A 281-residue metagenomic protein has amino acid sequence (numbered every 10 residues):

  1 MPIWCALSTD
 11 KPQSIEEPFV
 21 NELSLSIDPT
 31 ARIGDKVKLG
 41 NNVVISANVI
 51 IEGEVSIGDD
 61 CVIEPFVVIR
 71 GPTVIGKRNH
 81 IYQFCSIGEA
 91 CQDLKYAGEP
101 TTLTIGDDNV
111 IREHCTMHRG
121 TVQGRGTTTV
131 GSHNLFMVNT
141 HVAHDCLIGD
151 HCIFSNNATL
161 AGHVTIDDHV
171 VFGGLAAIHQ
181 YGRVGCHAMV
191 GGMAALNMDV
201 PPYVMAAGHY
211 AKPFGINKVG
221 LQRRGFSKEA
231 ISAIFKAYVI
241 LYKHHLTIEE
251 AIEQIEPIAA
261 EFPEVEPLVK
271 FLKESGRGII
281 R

Functional and structural regions predicted by a protein language model:
M1-T30, D35-K36, N41-N42, R78 (+6 more regions): Terminal amphipathic alpha-helical/low-complexity segments used for targeting or macromolecular assembly
N21, L25-K212: Structural signal for interior beta-strand "rungs" in well-ordered beta-sheet cores of soluble enzyme domains
